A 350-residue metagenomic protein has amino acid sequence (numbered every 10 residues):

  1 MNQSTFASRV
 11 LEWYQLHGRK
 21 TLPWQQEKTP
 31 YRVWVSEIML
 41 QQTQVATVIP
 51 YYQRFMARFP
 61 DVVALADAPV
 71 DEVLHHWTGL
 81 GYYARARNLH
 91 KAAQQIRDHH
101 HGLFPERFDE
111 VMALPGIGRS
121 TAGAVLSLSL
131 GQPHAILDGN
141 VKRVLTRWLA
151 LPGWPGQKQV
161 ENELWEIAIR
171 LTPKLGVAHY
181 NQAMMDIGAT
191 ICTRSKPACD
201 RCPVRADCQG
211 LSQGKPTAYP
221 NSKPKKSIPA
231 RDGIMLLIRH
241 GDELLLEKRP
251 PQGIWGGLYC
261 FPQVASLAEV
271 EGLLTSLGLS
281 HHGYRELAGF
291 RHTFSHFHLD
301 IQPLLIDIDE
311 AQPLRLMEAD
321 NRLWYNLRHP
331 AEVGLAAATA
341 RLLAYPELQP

Functional and structural regions predicted by a protein language model:
M1-K20, Q25-Q26, A189-P350: Intrinsically disordered, low-complexity, charged terminal extensions of DNA damage-control enzymes
N2-D200, V204-Q213, T217, S280: Catalytic cores of DNA base-excision repair glycosylases
